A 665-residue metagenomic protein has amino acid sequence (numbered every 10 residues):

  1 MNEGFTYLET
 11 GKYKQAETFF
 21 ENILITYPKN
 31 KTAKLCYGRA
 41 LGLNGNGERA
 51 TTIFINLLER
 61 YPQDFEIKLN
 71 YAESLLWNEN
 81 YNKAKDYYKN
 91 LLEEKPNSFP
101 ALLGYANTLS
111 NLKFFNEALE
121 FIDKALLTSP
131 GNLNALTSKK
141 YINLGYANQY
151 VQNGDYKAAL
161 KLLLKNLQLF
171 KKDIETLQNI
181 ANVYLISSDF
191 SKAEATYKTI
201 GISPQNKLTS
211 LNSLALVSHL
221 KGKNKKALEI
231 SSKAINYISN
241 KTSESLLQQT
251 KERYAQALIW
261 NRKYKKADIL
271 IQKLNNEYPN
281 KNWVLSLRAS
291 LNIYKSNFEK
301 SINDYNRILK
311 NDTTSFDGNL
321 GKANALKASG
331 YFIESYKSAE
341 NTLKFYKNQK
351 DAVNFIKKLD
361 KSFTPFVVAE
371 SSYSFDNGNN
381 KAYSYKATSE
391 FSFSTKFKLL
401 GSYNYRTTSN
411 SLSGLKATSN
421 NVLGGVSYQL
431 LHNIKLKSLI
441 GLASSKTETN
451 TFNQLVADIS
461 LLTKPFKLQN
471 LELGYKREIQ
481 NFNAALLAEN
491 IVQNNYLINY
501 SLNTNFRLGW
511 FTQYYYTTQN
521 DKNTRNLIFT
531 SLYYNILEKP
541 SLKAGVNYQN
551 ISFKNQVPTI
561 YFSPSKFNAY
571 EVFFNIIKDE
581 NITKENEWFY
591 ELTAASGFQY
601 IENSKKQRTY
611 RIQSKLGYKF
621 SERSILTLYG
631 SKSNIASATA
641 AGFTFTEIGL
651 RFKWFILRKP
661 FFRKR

Functional and structural regions predicted by a protein language model:
M1-Y37, G45-I55, E59, Q63-E66 (+2 more regions): N-terminal leader/linker segments that initiate helical-solenoid repeat arrays
Y7, F65, N70, F99 (+4 more regions): Gram-negative and organellar
Q15, R49, K83, Y87 (+5 more regions): An N-terminal domain-start capping segment
E21, D123, A339-E340: Amphipathic alpha-helical segments within well-ordered protein domains
G45-T128, N132-Y141: A generic tandem-repeat structural signature
